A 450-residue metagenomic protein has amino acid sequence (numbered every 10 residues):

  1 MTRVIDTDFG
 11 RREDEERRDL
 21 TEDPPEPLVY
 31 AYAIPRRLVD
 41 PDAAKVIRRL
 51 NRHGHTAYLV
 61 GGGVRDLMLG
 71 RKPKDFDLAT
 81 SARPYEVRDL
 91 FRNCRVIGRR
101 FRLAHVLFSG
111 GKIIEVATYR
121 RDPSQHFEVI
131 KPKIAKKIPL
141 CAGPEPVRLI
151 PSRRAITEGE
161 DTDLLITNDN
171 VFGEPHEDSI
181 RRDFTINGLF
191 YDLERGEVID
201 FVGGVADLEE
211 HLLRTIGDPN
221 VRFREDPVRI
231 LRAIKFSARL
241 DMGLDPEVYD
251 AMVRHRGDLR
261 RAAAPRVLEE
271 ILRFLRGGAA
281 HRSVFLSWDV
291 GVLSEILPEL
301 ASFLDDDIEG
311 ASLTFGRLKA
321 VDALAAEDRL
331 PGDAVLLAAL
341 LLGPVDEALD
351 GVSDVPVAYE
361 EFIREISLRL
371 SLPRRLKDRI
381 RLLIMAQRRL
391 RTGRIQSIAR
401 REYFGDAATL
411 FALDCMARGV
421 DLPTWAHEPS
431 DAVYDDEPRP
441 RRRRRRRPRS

Functional and structural regions predicted by a protein language model:
M1-S450: Catalytic cores of the polymerase beta-like nucleotidyltransferase superfamily and closely associated nucleotide
